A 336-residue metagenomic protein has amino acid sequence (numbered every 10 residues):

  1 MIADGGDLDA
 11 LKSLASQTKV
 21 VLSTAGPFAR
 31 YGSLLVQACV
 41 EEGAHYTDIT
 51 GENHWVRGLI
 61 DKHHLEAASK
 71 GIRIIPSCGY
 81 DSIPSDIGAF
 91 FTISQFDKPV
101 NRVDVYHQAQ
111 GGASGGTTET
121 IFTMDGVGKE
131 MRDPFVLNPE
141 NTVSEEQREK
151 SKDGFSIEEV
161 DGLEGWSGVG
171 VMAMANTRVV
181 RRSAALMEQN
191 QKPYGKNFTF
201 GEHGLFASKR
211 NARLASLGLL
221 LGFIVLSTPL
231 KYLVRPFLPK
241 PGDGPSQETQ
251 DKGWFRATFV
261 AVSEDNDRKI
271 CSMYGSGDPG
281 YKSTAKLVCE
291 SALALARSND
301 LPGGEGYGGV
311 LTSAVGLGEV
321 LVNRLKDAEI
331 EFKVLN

Functional and structural regions predicted by a protein language model:
M1-V20, T24-Y31: Conserved Rossmann-fold cofactor-binding substructure of NAD(P)-dependent oxidoreductases
P27, V36-V56: ADP-ribose/adenylate-binding Rossmann-like module
R30-G32, R57-L59, D81-I87: Short glycine/serine/threonine-rich phosphate/pyrophosphate-binding segments that cradle anionic phosphate groups
G32, T50-I72: Rossmann-fold NAD(P)-binding glycine/threonine-rich loop
L35-C39, H63, A67, L325: A generic structural signal for well-ordered alpha-helical segments
E66, K70-Q110: Adenosine-phosphate binding glycine-rich loop
I93-N336: C-terminal catalytic/substrate-binding lobe primarily of soluble NAD(P)-dependent oxidoreductases
